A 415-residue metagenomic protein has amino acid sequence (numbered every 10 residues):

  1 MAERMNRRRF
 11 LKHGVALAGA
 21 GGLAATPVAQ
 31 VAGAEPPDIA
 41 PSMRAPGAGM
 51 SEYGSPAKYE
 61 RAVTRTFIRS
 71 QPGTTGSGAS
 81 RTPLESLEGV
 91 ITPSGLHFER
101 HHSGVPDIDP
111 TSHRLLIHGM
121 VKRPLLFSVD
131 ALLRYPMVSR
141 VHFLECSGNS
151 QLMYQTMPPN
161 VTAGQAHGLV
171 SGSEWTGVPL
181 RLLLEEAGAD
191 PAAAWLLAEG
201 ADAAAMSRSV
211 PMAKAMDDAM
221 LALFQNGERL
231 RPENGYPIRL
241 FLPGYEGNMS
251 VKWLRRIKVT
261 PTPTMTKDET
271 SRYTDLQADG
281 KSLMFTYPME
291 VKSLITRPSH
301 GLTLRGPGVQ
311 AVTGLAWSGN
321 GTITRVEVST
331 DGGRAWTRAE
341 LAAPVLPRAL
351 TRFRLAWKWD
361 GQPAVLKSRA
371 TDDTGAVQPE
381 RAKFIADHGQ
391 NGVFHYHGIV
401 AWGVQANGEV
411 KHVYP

Functional and structural regions predicted by a protein language model:
M1-A18: N-terminal secretory signal peptides and thylakoid transit peptides that target proteins across membranes
A20-G22: Bacterial N-terminal signal peptides
P27-E35: Signal peptide processing junction and immediate N-terminal pro/mature segment of secreted/exported proteins
A34-P415: Structured, non-membrane catalytic/scaffold regions adjacent to prosthetic-group chemistry
